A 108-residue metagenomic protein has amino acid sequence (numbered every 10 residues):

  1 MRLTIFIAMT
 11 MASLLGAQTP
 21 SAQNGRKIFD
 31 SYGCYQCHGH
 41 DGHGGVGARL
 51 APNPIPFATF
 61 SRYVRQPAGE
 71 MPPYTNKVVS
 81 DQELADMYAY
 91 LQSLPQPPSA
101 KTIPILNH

Functional and structural regions predicted by a protein language model:
M1-T4: Positively charged n-region of N-terminal signal peptides that target proteins for export
M9-A17: Hydrophobic h-region of N-terminal signal peptides that target proteins for export in Gram-negative bacteria
Q18-R26, S31-Y32, H40, P73-H108: Flexible coil segments in periplasmic/lumen-exposed cytochrome c-class electron-transfer proteins
A22-D30, Q36-K77: Gly/Gly-Pro-rich "capping" loops immediately C-terminal to redox-active cysteine motifs in periplasmic/lumenal
